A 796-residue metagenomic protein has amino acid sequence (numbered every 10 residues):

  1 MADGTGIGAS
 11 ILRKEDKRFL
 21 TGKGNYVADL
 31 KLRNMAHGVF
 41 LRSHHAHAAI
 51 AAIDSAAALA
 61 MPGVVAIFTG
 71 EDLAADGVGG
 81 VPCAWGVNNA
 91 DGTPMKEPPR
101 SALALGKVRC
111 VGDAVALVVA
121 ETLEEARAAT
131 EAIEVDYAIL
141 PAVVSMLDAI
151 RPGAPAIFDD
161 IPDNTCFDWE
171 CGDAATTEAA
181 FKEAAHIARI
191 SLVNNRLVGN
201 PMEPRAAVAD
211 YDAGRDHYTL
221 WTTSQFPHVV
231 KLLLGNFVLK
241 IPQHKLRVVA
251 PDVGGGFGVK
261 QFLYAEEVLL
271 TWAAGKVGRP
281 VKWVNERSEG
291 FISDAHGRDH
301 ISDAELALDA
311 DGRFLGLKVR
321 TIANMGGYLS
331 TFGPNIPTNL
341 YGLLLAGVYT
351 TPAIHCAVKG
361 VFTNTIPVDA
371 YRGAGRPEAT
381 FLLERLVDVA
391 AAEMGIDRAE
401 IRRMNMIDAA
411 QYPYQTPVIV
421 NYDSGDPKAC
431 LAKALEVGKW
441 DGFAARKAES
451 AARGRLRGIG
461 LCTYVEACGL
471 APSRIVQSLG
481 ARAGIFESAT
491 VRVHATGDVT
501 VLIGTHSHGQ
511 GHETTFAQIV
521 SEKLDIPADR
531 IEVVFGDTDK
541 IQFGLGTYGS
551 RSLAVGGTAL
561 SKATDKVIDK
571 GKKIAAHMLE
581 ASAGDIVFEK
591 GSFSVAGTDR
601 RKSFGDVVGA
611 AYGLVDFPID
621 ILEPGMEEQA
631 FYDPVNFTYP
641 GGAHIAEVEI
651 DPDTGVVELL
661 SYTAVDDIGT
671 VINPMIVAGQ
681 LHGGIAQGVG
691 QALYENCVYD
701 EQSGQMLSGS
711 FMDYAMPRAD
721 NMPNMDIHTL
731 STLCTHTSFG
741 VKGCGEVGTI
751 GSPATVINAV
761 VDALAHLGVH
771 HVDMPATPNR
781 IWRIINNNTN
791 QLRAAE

Functional and structural regions predicted by a protein language model:
M1-D163, I187: Flexible, low-hydrophobicity surface segments
A9, E15-R18, A84-P98, D163-A207 (+3 more regions): Glycine-rich loop/linker segments at domain edges
K17-R18, E131-A142, Q225-P227, L232 (+6 more regions): Extended active-site and interfacial segments that coordinate phosphate-rich ligands in large catalytic machineries
M61, E71, K240-K245, G275-V281 (+4 more regions): C-terminal catalytic domains of large/alpha subunits in multi-subunit enzymes
V78-C83, A129-A132, K231-L233, F257-L263 (+11 more regions): Short acidic, glycine/serine/threonine-rich loops at helix termini
G106-V108, P242-A250, G275-E286, G290: Conserved catalytic cysteine-centered active-site region of acyl-thioester-dependent Claisen-condensing enzymes
A154-V238, M406-D498, L707-H728: Helix-loop-helix junctions that connect adjacent transmembrane helices in secondary transporters/permeases, recognized
D252, G256-G278, K282-V284, H512-V520: Thiamine diphosphate
